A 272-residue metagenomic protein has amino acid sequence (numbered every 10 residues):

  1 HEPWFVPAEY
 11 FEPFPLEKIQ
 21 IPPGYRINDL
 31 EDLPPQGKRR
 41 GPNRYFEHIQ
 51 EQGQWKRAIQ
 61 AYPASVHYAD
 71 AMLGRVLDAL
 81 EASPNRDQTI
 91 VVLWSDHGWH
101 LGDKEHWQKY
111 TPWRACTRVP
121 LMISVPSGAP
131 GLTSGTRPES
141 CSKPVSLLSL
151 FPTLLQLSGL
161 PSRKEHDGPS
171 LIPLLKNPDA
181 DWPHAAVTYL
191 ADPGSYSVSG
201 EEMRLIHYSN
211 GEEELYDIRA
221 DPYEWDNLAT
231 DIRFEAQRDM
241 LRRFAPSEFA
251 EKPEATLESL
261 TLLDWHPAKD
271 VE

Functional and structural regions predicted by a protein language model:
H1-I49, A268-V271: Core domains of carbohydrate- and sulfate-ester-processing enzymes
W4-E9, P13, A79-T136, S146: Histidine-centered active-site microenvironments of extracellular/periplasmic hydrolases and transferases
L16, D103, N227-T230: Phosphate-coordinating loops and pocket residues in cytosolic domains that bind phosphorylated ligands
G41-R57, S65, L150, L228-E272: Long, internal low-complexity/basic segments
E47-T89: A long, amphipathic alpha-helix that forms part of the scaffold/cap immediately adjacent to metal-dependent active
E51-V66, Q108, L132-V145, L157-S162 (+1 more regions): Active-site rim elements
Y62, V66-A69, L73, I90-S95 (+3 more regions): Beta-strand elements within well-structured catalytic alpha/beta cores of enzymes that handle phosphate/sulfate esters
S95-D103, K109, S124, K143-F151 (+4 more regions): C-terminal cap/loop subdomain of S1 sulfatases and analogous C-terminal strand-loop tails that border
